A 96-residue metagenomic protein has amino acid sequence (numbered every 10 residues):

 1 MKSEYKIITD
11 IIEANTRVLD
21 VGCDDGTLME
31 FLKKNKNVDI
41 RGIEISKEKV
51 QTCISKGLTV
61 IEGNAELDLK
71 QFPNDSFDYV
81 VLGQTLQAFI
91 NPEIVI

Functional and structural regions predicted by a protein language model:
M1-T16: Conserved alpha-helix/loop element of class I SAM-dependent methyltransferases that forms part of the SAM/SAH-binding
T16-D24: Conserved class I S-adenosyl-L-methionine
T27, F31-D68: Class I SAM-dependent methyltransferase SAM/SAH-binding core
D68-N74: Short conserved loop adjoining the S-adenosyl-L-methionine
F77-D78: Local beta-strand N-terminus motif with an aromatic residue
V81: A conserved beta-strand element that flanks and buttresses the S-adenosyl-L-methionine
Q84-T85: Short catalytic micro-motifs in class I SAM-dependent methyltransferases
F89-I96: A short, conserved alpha-helix within the catalytic core of class I
